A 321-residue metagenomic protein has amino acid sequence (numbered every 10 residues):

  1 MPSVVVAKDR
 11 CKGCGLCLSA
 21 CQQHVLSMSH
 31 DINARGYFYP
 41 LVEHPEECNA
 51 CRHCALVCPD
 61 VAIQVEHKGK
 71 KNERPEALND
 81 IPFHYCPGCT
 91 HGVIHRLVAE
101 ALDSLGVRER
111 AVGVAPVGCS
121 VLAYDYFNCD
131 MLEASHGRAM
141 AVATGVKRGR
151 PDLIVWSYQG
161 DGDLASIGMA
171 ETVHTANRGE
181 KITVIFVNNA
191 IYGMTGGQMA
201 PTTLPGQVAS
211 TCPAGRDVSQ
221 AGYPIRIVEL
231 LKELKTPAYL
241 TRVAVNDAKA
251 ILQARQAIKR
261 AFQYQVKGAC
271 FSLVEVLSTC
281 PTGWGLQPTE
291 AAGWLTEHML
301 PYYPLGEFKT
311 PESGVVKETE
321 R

Functional and structural regions predicted by a protein language model:
M1-G13, H30-A50, V65-H84, L252-A254: Ferredoxin-like iron-sulfur electron-transfer modules
L16-N33, H53-G69, L97: Iron-sulfur cluster-binding cysteine motifs and their immediate structural context in ferredoxin-like electron-transfer
V42-V61, T90, V112-Y124, F308-T310: Short Fe-S-cluster ligation motifs
K71-T144, R148-L153: Thiamine diphosphate
V117-C119, N189-I191, D247, E275-G283: Glycine-rich beta-alpha junction loops
V117-G193, Q256, R260: Thiamine diphosphate
D152, A200-K267: Conserved thiamine diphosphate
V266-R321: Flexible, low-complexity linker and terminal segments
